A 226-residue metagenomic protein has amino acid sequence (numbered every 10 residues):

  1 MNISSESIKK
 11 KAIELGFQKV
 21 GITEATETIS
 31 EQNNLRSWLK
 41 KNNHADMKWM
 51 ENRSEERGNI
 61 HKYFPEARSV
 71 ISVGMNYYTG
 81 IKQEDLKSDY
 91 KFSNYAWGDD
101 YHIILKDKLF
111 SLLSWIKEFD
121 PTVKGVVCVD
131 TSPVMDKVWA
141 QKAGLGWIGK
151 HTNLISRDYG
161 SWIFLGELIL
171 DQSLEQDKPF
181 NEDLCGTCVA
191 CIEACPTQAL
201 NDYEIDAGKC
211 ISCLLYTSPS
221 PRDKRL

Functional and structural regions predicted by a protein language model:
M1-L184: Auxiliary alpha/beta "docking" domains used to position bulky ligands
L174, L200, P221: Hydrophobic pocket-lining residues within nucleotide cofactor-binding pockets
A190-S218: Acidic, glycine-rich loop-and-beta core segments that form the ion-binding/anion-interacting portion of active sites
Y216-L226: Single conserved hydrophobic/aromatic residue that forms the stacking wall/gate of nucleotide- or nucleobase-binding
